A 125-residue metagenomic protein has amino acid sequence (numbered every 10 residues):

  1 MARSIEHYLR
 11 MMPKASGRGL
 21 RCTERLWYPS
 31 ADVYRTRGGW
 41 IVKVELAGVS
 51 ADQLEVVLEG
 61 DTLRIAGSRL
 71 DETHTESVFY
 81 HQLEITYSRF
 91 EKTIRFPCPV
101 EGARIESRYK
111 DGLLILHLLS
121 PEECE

Functional and structural regions predicted by a protein language model:
M1-E125: Alpha-crystallin/small heat shock protein
